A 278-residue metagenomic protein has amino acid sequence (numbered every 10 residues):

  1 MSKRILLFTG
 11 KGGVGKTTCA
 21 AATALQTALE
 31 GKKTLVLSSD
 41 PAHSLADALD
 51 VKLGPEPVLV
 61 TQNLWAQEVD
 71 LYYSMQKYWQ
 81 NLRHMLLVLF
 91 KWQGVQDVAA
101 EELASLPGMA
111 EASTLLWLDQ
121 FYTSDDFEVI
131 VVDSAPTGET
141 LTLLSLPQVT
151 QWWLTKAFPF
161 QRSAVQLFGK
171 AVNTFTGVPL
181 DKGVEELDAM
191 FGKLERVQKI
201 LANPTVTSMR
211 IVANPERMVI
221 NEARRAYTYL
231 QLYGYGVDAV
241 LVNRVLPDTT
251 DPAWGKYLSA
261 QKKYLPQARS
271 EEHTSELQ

Functional and structural regions predicted by a protein language model:
M1-V14, C19-D188: Nucleotide-state-sensitive switch-loop elements of NTP-binding domains
M109-A112, D188-F191, R217, L258-S259: Conserved phosphate-coordination/catalytic loops
A112-L116, Q120, G192-E195, N221 (+1 more regions): Short, contiguous clusters of charged residues that form electrostatic/catalytic patches at enzyme active sites, used
G177, R196-E271, S275: C-terminal lobe/tail of nucleotide-utilizing enzymes
G183-F191, E195-V197, V219: C-terminal-of-GTPase-core extension/linker across diverse P-loop GTPases
